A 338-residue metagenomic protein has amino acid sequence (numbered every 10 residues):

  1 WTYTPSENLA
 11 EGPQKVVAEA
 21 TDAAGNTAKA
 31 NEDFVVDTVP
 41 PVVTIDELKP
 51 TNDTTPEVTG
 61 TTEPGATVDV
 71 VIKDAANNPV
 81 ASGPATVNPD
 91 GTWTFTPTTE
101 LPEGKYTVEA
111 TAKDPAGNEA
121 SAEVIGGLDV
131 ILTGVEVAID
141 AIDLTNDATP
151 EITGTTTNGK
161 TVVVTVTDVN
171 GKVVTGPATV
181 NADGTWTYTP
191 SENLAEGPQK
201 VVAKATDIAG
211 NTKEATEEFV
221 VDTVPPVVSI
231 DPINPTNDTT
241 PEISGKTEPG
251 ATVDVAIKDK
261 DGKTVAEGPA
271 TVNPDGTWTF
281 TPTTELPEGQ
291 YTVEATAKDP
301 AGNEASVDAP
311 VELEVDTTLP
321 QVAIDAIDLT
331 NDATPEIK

Functional and structural regions predicted by a protein language model:
W1-Y3, G91-P97, G184-Y188, G276-P282: Short strand-edge motifs at loop-to-beta-strand transitions and within beta-strands of extracellular beta-rich domains
S6-P13, T98-K105, S191-P198, T283-Q290: Surface-exposed, short loops/turns at beta-strand junctions within beta-sandwich domains
D22, A30-P41, D114, V124-V135 (+6 more regions): Flexible, low-complexity linkers/stalks enriched in Thr/Pro that connect modular domains
T27-E32, A81, E119-I125, V174 (+3 more regions): Extracellular and select intracellular beta-sandwich modules with Ser/Thr-enriched, small-residue motifs on
T54-V58, A148-I152, T239-I243, A333-I337: Structural beta-strand segments of beta-rich domains
T61-T67, T155-T161, K246-T252: Short proline/glycine-enriched turn/loop motifs at strand-loop junctions of beta-rich domains
V80-G91, V173-G184, V265-G276: Solvent-exposed serine/threonine-rich low-complexity stretches and specific carbohydrate-binding patches
